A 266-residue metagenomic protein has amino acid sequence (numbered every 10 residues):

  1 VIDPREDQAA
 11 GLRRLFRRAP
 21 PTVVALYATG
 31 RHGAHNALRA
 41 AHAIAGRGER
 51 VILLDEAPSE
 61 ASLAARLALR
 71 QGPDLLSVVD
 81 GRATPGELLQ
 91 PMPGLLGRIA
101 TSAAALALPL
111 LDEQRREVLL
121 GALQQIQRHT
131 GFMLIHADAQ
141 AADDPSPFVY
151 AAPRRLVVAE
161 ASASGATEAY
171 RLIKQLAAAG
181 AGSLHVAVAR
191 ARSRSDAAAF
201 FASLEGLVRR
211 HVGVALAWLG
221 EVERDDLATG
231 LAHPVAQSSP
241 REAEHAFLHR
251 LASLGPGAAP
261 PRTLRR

Functional and structural regions predicted by a protein language model:
V1-V24, G182-R266: C-terminal lobe/tail of nucleotide-utilizing enzymes
Q8, N36, I44, S59 (+8 more regions): Helical mechanochemical/support elements of P-loop NTPase systems and associated helical scaffolds
Q8-L67, R82: Walker A/P-loop phosphate-binding motif and the immediately C-terminal alpha-helix
R17, A45, D80, Q90 (+6 more regions): Signal for well-folded cores of large energy- and translation-related assemblies
T22-G30, E56-R128: P-loop/Walker-type NTP enzyme "switch/lid" segment
V24, R50-I52, L96-R98, F132-M133 (+2 more regions): Structural motif
L26-R31, L54-P58, A100-A104, H136-Q140 (+3 more regions): Structural motif
R115-E221: Conserved catalytic-core segment of NTP-binding enzymes
